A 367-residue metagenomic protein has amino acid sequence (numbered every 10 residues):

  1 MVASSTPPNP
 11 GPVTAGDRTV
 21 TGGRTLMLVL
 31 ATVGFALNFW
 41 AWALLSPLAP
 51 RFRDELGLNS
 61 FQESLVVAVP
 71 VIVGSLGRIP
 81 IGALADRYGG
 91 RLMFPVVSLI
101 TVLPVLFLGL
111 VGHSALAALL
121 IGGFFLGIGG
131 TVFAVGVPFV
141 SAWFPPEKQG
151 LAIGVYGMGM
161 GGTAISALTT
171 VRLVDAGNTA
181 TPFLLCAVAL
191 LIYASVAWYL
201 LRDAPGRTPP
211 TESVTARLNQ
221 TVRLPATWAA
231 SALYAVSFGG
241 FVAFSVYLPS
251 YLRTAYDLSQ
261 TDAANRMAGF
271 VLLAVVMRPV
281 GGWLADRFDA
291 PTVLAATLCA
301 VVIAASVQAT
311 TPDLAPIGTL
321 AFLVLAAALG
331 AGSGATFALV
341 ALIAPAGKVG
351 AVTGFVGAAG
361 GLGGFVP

Functional and structural regions predicted by a protein language model:
G11-T21, A204-S231: Juxtamembrane intracellular "pre-TM" segments in multi-pass secondary transporters
L45-A49, A226-V276: Extracytoplasmic gate region of multi-pass secondary transporters
L76-S114: Conserved MFS/SLC helix-loop-helix module at the cytosolic interface between two early adjacent transmembrane helices
G122-G159: Cytoplasmic helix-loop-helix junction between adjacent transmembrane helices in 12-TM secondary transporters
V155-L201: Helix-loop-helix hairpin linking two adjacent transmembrane segments in secondary transporters
F288-T336: C-terminal transmembrane helical hairpin of 12-TM major facilitator-type secondary transporters
A346-P367: A late C-terminal transmembrane helix in Major Facilitator Superfamily
